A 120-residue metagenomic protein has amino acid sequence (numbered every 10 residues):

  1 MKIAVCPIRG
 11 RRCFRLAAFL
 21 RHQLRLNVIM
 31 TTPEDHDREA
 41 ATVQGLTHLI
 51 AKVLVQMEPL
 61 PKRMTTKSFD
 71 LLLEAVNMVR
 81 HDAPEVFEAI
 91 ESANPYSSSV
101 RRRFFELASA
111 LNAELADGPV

Functional and structural regions predicted by a protein language model:
M1-F14, A18-I29: Short beta-strand and adjoining strand-loop segment in the mid-core of the Rossmann-like NAD(P)-dependent dehydrogenase
I29-V120: An accessory alpha-helical subdomain
